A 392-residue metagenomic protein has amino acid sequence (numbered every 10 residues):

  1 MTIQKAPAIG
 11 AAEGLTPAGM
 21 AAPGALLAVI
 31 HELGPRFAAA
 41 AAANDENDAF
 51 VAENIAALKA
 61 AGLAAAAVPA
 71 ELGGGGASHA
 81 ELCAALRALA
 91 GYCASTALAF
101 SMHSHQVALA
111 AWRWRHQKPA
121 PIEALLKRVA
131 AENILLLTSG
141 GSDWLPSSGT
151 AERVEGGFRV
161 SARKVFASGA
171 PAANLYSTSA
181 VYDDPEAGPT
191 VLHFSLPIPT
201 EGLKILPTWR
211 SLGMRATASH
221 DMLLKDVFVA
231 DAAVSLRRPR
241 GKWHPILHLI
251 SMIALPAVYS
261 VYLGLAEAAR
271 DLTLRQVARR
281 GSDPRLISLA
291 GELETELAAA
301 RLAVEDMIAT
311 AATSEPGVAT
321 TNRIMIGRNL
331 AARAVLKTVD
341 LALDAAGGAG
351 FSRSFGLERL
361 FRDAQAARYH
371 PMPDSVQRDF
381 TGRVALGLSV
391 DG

Functional and structural regions predicted by a protein language model:
M1-A22, R378-G392: Intrinsic disorder at enzyme termini
H31, G264, G291-A298, M325 (+2 more regions): Generic structural signal for well-ordered, non-transmembrane alpha-helical segments in soluble/cytosolic regions
A38, A42-E46, A278, A299-L330 (+1 more regions): C-terminal helix-coil-helix/basic helical segment that borders enzyme active sites and/or dimer interfaces and provides
A52-A60, A65-A172: Glycine-rich flavin
R163-T200: DPxDG-like acidic metal-binding loop motif
V165-A170, L255-A257, A367-H370: Glycine-rich phosphate/pyrophosphate-binding beta-alpha loops
S211-A298: Glycine-rich beta->alpha junctions and the first turn(s) of the following alpha-helix
A349-G392: Glycine-rich phosphate/cofactor-binding loops in nucleotide/flavin-utilizing enzymes
